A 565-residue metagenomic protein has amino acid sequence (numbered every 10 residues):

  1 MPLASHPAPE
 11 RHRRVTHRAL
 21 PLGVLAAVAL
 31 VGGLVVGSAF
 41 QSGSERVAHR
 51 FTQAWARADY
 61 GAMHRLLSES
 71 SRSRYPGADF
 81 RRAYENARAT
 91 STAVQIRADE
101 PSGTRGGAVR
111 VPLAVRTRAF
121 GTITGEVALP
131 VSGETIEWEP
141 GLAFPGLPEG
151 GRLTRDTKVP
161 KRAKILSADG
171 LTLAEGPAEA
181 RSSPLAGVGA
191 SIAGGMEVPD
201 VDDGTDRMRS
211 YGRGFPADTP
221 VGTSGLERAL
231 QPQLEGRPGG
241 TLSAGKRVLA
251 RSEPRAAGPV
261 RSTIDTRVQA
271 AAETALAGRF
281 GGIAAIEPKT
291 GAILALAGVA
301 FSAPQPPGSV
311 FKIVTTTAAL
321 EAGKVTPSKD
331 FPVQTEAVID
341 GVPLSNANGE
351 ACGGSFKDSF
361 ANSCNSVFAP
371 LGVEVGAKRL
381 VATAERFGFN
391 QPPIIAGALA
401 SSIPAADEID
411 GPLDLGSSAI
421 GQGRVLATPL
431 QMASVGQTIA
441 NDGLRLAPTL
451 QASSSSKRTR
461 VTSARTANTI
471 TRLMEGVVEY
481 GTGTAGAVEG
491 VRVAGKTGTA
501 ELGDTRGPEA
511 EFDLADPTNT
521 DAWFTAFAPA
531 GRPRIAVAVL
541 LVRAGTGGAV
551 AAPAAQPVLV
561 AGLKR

Functional and structural regions predicted by a protein language model:
L3, A8-Q53, R57: Short, low-complexity N-terminal intrinsically disordered segments enriched in polar/charged residues
F40-R46, R50, Y60-R110: Short solvent-exposed beta->alpha transition segments
S42-R46, R57-A58, S70, R74-A78 (+13 more regions): Soluble non-cytosolic domains of exported or imported proteins
F51, M63, V131, I470: Hydrophobic pocket/interface hotspot
T52-A56, L276, G388: Short regulatory alpha-helical segment in sensory/regulatory domains of signaling proteins that mediates
T90-G282, T290, D521, G531: Extracytoplasmic/periplasmic proteins that interact with beta-lactams or build/remodel peptidoglycan
K246-V248, G281-G282, I286-G308, A318-R543: Beta-lactam-recognizing serine transpeptidase/beta-lactamase-like catalytic domain environment
L473, P553-R565: Short, gly/Ser/Thr-rich active-site loops of penicillin-recognizing serine hydrolases
